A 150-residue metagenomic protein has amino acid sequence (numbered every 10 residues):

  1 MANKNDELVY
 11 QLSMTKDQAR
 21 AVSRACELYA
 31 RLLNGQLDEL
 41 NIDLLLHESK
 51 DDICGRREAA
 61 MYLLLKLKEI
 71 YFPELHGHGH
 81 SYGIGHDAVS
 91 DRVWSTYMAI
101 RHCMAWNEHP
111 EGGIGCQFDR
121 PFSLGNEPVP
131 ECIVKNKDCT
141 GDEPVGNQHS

Functional and structural regions predicted by a protein language model:
A2-S150: Positively charged, low-complexity terminal tracts and the immediately adjacent first secondary-structure elements
